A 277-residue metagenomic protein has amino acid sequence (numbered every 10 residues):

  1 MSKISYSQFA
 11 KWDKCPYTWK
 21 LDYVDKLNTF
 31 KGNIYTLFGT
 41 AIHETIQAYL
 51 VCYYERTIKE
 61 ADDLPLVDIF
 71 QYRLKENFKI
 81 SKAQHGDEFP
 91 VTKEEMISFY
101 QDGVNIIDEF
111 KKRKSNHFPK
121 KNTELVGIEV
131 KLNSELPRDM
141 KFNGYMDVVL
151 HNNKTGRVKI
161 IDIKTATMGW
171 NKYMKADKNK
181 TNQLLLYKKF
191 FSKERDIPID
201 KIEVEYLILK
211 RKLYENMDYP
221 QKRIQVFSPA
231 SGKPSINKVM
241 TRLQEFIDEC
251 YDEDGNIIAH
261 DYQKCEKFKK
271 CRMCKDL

Functional and structural regions predicted by a protein language model:
M1-L277: RecB-family 4Fe-4S metal-dependent nuclease core
